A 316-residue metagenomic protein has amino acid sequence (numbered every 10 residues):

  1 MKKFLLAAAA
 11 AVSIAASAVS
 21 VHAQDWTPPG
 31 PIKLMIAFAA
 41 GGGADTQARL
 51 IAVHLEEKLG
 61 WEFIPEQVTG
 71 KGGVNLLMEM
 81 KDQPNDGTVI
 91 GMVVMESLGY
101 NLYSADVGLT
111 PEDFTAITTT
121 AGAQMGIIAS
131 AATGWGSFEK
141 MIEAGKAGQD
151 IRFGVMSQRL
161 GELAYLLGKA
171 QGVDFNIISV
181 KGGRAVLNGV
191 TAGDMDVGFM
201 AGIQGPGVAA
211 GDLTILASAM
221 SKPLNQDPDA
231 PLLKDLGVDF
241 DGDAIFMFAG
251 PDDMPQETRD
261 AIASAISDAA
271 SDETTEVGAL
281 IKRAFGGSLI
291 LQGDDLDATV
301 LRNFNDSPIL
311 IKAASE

Functional and structural regions predicted by a protein language model:
S17-A23: Sec/Tat signal peptide C-region and signal peptidase I cleavage site
W26-P31, L55, E79-T88, N101-A185 (+2 more regions): Hinge/capping helix and adjacent helix->loop/strand transition within the periplasmic-binding protein
K33-A48, T69-K71, F153-Q158: Extracytoplasmic "Venus flytrap"
W61, Q83-V93, Q149-I151, V173 (+3 more regions): Alpha-to-beta junction loops
V68-L76, R159, I178-T191, A201-I203 (+1 more regions): Short helix-initiation/N-cap motifs at beta->coil->alpha
V74-N85, E143-K146, L166-A170, R184-M195 (+2 more regions): Short helices/loops that flank or line small-molecule/ion binding pockets
M95-D106, G161-Q171, A192, D196-P228 (+1 more regions): A ligand-binding cleft/hinge motif common to bilobed small-molecule-binding domains
T110-T120, D174-I178, D196, A209-D241: Short beta-strand->loop
